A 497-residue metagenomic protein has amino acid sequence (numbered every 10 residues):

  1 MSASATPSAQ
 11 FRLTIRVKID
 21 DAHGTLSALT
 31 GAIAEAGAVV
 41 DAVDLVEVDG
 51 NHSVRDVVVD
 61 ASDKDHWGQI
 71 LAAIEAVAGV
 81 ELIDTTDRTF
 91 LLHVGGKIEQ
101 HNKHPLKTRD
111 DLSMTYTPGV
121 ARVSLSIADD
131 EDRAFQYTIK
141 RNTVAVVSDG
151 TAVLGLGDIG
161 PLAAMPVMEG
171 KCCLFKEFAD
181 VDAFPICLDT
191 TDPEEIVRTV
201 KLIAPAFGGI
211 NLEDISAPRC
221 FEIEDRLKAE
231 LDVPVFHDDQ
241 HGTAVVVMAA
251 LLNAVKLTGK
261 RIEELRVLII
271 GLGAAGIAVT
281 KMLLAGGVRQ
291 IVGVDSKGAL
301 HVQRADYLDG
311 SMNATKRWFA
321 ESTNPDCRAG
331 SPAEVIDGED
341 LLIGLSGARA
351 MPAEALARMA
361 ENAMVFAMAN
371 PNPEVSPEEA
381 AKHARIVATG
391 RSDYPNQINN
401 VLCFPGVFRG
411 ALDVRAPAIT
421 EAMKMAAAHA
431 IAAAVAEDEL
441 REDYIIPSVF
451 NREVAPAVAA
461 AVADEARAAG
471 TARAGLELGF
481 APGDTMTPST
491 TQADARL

Functional and structural regions predicted by a protein language model:
M1-G96: A conserved regulatory-domain signal marking ACT and ACT-like small-molecule sensing domains and adjacent regulatory
T25-L26, T138, L154-L156, I196 (+7 more regions): Short glycine/serine/threonine-rich phosphate/pyrophosphate-binding segments that cradle anionic phosphate groups
D41-V46, I83-T85, I186, E213 (+4 more regions): Flexible, glycine/charged-enriched surface loops at secondary-structure junctions
L82-R266, E465, T471: Glycine/serine-rich phosphate-binding loop and adjoining beta1-alpha1 elements at the start of nucleotide-handling
L154, P161-A179, L231, H237 (+3 more regions): Glycine-rich phosphate/diphosphate-binding loop of Rossmann-like nucleotide-binding domains
P234, D238-D239, K260, M364-E477: Adenosine-phosphate binding glycine-rich loop
K316-I386, S392-D393: Rossmann-like adenosine-cofactor binding region
